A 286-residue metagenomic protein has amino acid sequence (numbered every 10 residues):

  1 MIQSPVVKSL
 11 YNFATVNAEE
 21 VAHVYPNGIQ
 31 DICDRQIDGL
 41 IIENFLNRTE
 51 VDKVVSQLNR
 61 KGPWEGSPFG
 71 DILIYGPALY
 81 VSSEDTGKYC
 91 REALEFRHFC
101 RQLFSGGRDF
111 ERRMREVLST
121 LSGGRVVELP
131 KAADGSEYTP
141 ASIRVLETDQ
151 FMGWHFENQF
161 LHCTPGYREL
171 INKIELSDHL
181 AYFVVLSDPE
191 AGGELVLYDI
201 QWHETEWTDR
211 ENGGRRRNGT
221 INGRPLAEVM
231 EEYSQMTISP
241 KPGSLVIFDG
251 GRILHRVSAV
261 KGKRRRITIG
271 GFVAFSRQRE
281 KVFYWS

Functional and structural regions predicted by a protein language model:
M1-D31, D149-Q159, M236-R256: Generic detector of solvent-exposed, compositionally biased contiguous segments
M1-R112, E116: N-terminal auxiliary "cap/dimerization" subdomain that precedes the catalytic jelly-roll/cupin core of mononuclear
D38, A141, D178-L180, V184 (+2 more regions): Residue-level detector of short, conserved catalytic/binding motifs and their immediate flanks
L46, R144-E147, N158, V184-D188 (+4 more regions): Short, flexible loop/turn elements at secondary-structure junctions
T49, D109, Y138, S177-A181 (+5 more regions): Short, well-structured alpha-helical interface segments that form or flank functional binding sites
D85-T148, P165-Y167, I171-I174: Signature of the catalytic double-stranded beta-helix
T148-T237: Catalytic core of non-heme Fe(II) oxygenases with the double-stranded beta-helix
D199, W207-S286: Catalytic core of Fe(II)/2-oxoglutarate
